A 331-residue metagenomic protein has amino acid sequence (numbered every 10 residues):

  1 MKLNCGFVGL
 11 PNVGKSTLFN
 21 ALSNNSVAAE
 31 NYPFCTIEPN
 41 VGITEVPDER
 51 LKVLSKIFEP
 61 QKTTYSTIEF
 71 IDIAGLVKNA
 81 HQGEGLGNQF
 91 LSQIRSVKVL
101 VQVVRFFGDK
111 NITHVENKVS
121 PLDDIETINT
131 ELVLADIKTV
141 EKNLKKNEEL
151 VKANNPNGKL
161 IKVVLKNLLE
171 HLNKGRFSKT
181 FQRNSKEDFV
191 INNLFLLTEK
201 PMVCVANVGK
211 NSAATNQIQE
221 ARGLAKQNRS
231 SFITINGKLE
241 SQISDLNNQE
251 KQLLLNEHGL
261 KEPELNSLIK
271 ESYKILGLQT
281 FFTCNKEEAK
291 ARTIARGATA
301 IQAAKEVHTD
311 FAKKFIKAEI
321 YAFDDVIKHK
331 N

Functional and structural regions predicted by a protein language model:
M1-T113, L122, V140-K142, K146: Conserved G1/Walker A P-loop phosphate-binding module
K2-V13, F19, K146-N331: C-terminal-of-GTPase-core extension/linker across diverse P-loop GTPases
N24-N25, R50-L51, G75-V77, R105-N111 (+5 more regions): Conserved nucleotide-binding/hydrolysis micro-motifs of P-loop NTPases
Y32, G85, S120, A153-L160: A structural signal for alpha-helical segments
L76-H81, N117, D123-E131, V151-P156 (+1 more regions): Flexible beta-alpha connector loops of hexameric P-loop NTPases
G83-L86, H114-K118, I218-E220, N247-Q249: Short, glycine/charged-enriched secondary-structure capping and boundary segments
V97, I128, V133-D136, V140 (+4 more regions): Amphipathic alpha-helical coiled-coil segments
